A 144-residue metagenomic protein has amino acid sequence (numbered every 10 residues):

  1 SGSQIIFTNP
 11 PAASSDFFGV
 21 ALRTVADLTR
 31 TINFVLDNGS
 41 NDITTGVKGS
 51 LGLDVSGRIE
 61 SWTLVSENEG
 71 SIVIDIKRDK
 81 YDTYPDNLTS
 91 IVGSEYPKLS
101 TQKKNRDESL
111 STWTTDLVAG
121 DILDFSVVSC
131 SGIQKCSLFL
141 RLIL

Functional and structural regions predicted by a protein language model:
S1-D27, I122, V127-S137: Surface-exposed interaction regions enriched in Ser/Thr/Asp/Glu that occur as long low-complexity tracts or repetitive
F7-T8, K48-L51, T112-T115: Beta-strand-rich interaction surfaces with strong enrichment in secreted/lumenal proteins
A13-I43, E67, V73, K77 (+3 more regions): Glycine-rich, low-complexity segments
S40-L53: Short beta-strands within extracellular/lumenal beta-sheet-rich domains
L53-S61: Extended extracellular/luminal ectodomain segments enriched in beta-structured repeat modules
T63-E69, V128-C130: Solvent-exposed strand-to-loop "edge" motifs in beta-rich extracellular domains
K103-G120: Beta-sandwich interaction modules
